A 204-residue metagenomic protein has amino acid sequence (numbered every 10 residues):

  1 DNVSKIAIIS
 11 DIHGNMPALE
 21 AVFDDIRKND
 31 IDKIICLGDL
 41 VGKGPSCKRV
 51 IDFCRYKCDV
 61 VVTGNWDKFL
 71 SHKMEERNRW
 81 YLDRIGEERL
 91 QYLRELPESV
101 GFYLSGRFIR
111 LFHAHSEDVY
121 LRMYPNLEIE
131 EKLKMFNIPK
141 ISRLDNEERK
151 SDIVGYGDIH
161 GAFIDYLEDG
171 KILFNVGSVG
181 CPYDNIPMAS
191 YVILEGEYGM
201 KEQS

Functional and structural regions predicted by a protein language model:
D1, Y56, N146-K150: Flexible, charged surface loops at secondary-structure boundaries
S4-R94: Core catalytic region of metal-dependent phosphoesterases/phosphodiesterases, especially metallo-beta-lactamase-like
K5-H13, F108-H115, L173-G177: Active-site-proximal beta-strand elements of phosphoester/diester hydrolases
I6, K33, V60, I109-R110 (+2 more regions): Structural motif
H13-A18, G42-P45, W66-H72, E117-V119 (+2 more regions): Active-site environment of divalent metal-dependent phosphoester hydrolases
N29-D30, E88-I164: His/acidic metal-ligating clusters that form di-metal
F53-C54, F102, I164-D169: Short loop/helix-cap segments at secondary-structure boundaries that form the rim of catalytic
D165-S204: Acidic, His/Gly-rich catalytic cores of divalent-metal-dependent hydrolytic chemistry
